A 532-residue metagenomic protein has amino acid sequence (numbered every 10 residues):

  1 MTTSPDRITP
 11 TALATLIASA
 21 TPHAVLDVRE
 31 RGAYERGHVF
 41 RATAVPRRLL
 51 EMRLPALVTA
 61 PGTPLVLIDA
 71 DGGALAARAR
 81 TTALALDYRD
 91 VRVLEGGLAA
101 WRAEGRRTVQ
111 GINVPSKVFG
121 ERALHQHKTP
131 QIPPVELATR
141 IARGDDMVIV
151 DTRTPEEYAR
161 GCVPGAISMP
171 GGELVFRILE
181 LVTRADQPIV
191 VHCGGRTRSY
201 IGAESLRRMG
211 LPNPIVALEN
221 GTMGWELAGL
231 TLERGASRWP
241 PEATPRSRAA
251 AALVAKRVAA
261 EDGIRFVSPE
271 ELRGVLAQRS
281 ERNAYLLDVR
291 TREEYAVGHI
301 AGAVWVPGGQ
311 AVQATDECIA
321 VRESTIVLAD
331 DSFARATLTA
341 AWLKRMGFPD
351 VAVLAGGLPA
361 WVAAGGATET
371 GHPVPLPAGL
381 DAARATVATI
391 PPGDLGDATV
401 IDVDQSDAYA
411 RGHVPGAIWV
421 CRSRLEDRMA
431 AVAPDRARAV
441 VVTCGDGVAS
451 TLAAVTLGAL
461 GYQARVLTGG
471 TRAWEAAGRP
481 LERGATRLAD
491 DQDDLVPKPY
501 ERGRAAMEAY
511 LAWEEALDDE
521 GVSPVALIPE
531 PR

Functional and structural regions predicted by a protein language model:
M1-A24, V28-V148, T152-Y285, V289-T399 (+1 more regions): Rhodanese-like catalytic fold shared by cysteine-dependent sulfurtransferases and DSP/PTP-type phosphatases
